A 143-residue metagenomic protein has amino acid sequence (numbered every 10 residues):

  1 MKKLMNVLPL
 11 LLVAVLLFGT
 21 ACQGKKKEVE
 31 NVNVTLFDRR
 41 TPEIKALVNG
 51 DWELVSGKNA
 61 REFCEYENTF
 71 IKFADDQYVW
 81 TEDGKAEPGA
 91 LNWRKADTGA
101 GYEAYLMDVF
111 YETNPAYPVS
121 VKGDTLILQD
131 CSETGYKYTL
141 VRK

Functional and structural regions predicted by a protein language model:
M1-P9: Bacterial N-terminal signal peptides that target proteins for export
F18-A21: C-terminal motif of bacterial Sec signal peptides marking the signal peptidase cleavage site
Q23-K26: Bacterial signal peptide processing site
N33-E53: N-terminal helix-cap/turn-to-beta initiation motif at the start of protein domains
K58-E65, D75-T125, Q129-K137: Contiguous, well-ordered beta-strand patches that form the walls/edges of small beta-barrel/beta-sandwich domains
V141-K143: Short, solvent-exposed mixed-charge patches
